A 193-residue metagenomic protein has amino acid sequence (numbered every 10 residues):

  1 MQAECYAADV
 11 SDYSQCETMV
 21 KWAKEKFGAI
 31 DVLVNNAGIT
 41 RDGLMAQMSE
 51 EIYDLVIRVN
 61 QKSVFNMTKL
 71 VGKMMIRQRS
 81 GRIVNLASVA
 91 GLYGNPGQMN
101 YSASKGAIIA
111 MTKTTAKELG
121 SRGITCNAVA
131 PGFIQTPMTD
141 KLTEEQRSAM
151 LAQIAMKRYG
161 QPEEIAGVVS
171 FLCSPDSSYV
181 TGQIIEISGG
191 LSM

Functional and structural regions predicted by a protein language model:
A7-T18, E50, E163: The beta1-alpha1 cofactor-binding region of Rossmann-like NAD(H)/NADP(H)-dependent oxidoreductases
A29, G120, T125, V180-G182: Short, small/polar-rich loop/turn modules that mediate ligand/substrate recognition or access, typified
L44-M45, S49-D54, T139, M150: Substrate-binding pocket helix/loop in short-chain dehydrogenase/reductase
T68, S104, T112: Active-site helix of classical SDR
K73, K117-S121, S178: Alpha-helical segment proximal to the catalytic Tyr-Lys
S88: Residue(s) in the substrate-gating loop at a strand-loop-helix junction that position the organic substrate next
A128, L151-D176, V180, I187-G189: C-terminal helical subdomain
